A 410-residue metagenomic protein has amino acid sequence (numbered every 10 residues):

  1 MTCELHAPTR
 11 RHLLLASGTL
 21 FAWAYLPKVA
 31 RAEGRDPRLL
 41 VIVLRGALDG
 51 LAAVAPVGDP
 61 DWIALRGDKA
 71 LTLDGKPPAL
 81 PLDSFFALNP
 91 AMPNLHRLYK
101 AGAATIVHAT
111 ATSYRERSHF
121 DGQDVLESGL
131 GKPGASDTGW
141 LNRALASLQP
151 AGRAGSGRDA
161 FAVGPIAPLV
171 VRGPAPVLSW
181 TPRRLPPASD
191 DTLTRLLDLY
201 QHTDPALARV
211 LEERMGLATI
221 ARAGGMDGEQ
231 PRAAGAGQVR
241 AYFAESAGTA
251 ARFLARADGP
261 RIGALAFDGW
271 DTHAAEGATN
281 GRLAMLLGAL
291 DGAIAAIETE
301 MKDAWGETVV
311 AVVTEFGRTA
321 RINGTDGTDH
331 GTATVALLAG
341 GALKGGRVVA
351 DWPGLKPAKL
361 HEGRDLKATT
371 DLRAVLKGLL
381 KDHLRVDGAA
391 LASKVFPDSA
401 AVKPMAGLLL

Functional and structural regions predicted by a protein language model:
T2-D303, L338-L410: Feature for exported/extracytoplasmic and membrane-associated proteins, marking the mature portion
G102, G306, T332: Residue-level signal for beta-strand positions within conserved beta-sheet cores that form or flank
I294, E298-T325: Metal-dependent active-site segment of extracytoplasmic phospho-/sulfohydrolases and closely related
F316-R347: Histidine-centered active-site microenvironments of extracellular/periplasmic hydrolases and transferases
